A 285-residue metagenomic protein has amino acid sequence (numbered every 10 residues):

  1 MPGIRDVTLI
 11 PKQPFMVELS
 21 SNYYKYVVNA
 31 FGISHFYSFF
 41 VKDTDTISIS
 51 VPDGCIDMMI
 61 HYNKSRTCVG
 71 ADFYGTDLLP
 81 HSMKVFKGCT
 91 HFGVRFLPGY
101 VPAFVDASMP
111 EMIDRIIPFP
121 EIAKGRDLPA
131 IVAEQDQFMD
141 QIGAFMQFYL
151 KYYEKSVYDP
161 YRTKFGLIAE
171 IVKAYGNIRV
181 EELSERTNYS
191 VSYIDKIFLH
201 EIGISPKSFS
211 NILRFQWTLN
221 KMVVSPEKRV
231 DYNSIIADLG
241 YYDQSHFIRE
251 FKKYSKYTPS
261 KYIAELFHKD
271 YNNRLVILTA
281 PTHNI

Functional and structural regions predicted by a protein language model:
M1-F165, I171-E181, T187-V191, S205 (+4 more regions): Alpha-helical bundle regulatory/interaction domains
I197-E201, M222: Basic, nucleic-acid-binding surfaces and adjacent catalytic neighborhoods in DNA/RNA-processing proteins
H200-E201, K253-Y254, E265: Alpha-helical DNA-recognition elements
